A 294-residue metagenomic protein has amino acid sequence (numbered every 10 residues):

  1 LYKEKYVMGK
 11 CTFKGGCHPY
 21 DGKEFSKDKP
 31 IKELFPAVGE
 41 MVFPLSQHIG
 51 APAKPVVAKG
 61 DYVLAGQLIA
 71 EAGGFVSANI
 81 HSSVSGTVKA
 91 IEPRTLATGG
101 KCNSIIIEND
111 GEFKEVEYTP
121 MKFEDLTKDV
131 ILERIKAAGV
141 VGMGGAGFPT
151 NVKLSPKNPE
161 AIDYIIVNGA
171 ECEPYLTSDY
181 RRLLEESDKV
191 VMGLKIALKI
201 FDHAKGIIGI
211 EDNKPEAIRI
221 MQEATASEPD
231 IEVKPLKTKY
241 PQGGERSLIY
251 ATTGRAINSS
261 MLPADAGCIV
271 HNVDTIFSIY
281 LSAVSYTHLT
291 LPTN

Functional and structural regions predicted by a protein language model:
Y2-P52, V56: N-terminal, Lys/Arg-enriched amphipathic/low-complexity engagement segments that precede the first folded domain
A53-Y62, G66: Short histidine-centered loop motifs in beta-beta connectors
G86-V88: Conserved hydrophobic positions within beta-strands
A90, T95-F148, K157-P159, P215: Acidic low-complexity segments
I165-D179: Gly-rich Lys/Arg/Thr-decorated short loops/hinges at beta-loop-alpha junctions or inter-strand turns that position
S187-K199: Histidine-anchored nucleotide/phosphate-binding helix
A204-L289: Hydrophobic alpha-helical positions that pack around
T290-N294: A short, hydrophobic C-terminal helix/tail in secreted or cell-surface proteins
